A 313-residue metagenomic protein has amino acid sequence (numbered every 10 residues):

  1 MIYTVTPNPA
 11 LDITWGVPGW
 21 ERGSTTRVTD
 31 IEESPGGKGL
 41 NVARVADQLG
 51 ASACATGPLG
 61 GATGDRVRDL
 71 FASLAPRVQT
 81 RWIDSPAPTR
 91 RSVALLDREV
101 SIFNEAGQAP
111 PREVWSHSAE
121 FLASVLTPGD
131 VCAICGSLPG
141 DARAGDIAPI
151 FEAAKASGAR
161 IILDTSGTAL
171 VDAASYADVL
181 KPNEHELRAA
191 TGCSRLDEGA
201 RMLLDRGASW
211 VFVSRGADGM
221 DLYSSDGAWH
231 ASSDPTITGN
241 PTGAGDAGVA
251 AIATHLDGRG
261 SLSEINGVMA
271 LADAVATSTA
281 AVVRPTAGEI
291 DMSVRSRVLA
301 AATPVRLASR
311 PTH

Functional and structural regions predicted by a protein language model:
M1-T56, D65-R66, I237, A308-H313: Glycine-rich phosphate/adenosyl-contacting loop at the front of the ribokinase-like
I2, S52-A53, V78-T80, I161 (+2 more regions): Hydrophobic anchor at the start of a short beta-strand that flanks the dinucleotide cofactor-binding loop
P7-L11, L59-G60, A87, A169 (+4 more regions): Glycine-rich beta-alpha junction loops
S24, D47-D130, R297-H313: Conserved N-terminal subdomain of the carbohydrate kinase-like
R44, R91-L95, G219-Y223: Short beta-strand scaffold segments in enzyme catalytic cores
L126-G140: Short acidic, glycine-rich surface-loop motifs adjacent to enzyme active sites
A144-A228: Conserved phosphate/ATP/ADP-binding segment of small-molecule kinases
R206, W210-V213, A228, S232-P304: Conserved post-catalytic alpha-helical subdomain immediately downstream of the catalytic base and nucleotide-binding
